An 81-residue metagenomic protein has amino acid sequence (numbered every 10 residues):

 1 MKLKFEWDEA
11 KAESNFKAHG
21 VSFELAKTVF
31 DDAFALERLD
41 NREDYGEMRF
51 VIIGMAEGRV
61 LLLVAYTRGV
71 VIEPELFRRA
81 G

Functional and structural regions predicted by a protein language model:
M1-G81: Ribonuclease/tRNase effector modules and their secretory precursors
